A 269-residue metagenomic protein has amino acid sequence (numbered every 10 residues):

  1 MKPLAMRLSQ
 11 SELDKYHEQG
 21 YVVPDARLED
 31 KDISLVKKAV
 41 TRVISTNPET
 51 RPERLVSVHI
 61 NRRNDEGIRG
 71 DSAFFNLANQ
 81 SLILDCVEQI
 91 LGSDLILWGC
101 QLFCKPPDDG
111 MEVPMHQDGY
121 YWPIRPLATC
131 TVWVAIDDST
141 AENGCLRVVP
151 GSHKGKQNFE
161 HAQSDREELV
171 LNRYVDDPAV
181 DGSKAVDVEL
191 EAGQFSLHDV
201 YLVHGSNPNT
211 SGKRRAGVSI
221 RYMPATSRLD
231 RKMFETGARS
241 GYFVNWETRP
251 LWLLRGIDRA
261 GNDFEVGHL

Functional and structural regions predicted by a protein language model:
M1-Q19, P24-I124, H161, M233-E235 (+1 more regions): Non-heme Fe(II)-dependent double-stranded beta-helix
E29-D30, F103-K105, Y120, S139 (+3 more regions): Short, solvent-exposed loop/turn segments at secondary-structure junctions
V43-P52, F195, Y201-L269: Non-heme Fe(II)/2-oxoglutarate
L55-V58, Q117, R166, V170-G182 (+2 more regions): Short, surface-exposed loop/helix-turn segments at secondary-structure junctions that function as lids/hinges flanking
S93, P107-D109, L127, D138-A141 (+3 more regions): Short, charged/polar surface micro-motifs in flexible loops or helix N-caps
Q117-T129, S183-K184, L190, K213-R214: A short beta-loop-beta micro-motif enriched in histidine and acidic residues
P123-A141, E189-L190, L197, R221-P224: Short, conserved beta-strand element in jelly-roll/cupin
A141-N207: Double-stranded beta-helix
